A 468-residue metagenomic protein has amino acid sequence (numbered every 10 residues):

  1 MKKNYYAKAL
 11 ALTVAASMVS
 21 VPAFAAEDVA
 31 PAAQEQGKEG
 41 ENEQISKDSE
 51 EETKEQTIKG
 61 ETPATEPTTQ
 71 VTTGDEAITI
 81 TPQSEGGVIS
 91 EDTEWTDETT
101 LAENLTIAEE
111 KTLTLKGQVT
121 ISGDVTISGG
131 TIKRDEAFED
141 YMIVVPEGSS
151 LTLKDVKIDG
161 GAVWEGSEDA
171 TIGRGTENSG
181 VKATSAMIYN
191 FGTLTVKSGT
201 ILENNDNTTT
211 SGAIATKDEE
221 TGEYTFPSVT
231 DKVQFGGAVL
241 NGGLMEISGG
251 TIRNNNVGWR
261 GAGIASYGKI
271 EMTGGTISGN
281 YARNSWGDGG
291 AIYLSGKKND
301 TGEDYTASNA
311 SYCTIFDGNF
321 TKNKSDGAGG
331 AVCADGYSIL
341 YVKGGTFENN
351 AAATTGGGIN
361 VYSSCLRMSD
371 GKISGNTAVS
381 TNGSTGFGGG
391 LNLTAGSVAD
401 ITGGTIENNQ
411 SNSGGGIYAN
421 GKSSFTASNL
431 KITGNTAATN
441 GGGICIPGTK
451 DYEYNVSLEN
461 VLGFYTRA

Functional and structural regions predicted by a protein language model:
M1-T13: Bacterial Sec-dependent N-terminal signal peptides
V14-P22: Hydrophobic core
F24-E94: Low-complexity, acidic Ser/Thr/Pro-rich repeat tracts that form intrinsically disordered stalk/linker regions of very
G86, D92, E98, A102-N104 (+22 more regions): Detector for repetitive beta-architecture
T114-Q118, E136-V144, E165-Y189, T208-N241 (+8 more regions): Extracellular beta-strand/beta-solenoid scaffold signature
V156, G199, N204-N205, G250 (+14 more regions): Consensus "Asn ladder" position of solenoid repeat domains
